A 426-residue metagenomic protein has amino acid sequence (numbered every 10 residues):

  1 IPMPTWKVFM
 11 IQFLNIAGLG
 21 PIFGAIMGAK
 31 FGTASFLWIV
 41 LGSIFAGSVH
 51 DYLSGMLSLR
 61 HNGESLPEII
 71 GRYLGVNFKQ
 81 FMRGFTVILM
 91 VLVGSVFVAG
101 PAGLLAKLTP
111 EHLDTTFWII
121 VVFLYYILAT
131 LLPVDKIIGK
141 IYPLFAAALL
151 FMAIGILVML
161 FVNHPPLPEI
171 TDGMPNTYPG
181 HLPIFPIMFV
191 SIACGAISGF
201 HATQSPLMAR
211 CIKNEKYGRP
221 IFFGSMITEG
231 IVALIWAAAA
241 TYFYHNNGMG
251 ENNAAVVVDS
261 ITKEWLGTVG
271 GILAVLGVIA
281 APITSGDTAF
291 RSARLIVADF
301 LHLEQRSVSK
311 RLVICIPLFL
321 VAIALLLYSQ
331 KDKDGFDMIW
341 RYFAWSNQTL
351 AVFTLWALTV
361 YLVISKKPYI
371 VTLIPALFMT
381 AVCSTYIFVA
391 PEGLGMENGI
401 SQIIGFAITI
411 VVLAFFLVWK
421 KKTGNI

Functional and structural regions predicted by a protein language model:
I1-I22, I187, N214-Y217: Membrane-interface "cap" regions at the ends of multi-pass membrane proteins
I1-P4, M27, T33, V49-F78 (+4 more regions): Flexible loop linkers connecting adjacent transmembrane helices in multi-pass alpha-helical membrane transporters
I11-I16, A46-N62, L66-L131, A193-I197 (+2 more regions): Helix-loop-helix module between adjacent transmembrane segments
L19-I26, L89-A102, I192-I212, T268-L301: Membrane-helix boundary/coupling elements in multi-pass transport proteins
G28-S58, P67, G271, S401-I410: Extracellular loop-to-transmembrane helix junctions
G94-V121, Y125-T130, L149-N176, Y361-Y369 (+1 more regions): Hydrophobic alpha-helical segments and their helix-loop junctions in multi-pass secondary transporters
P143-A146, M152-A202: Helix-loop-helix junctions that connect adjacent transmembrane segments in multi-pass membrane transporters
L160-I170, K216, F223-S260, Q330-D334: Extracellular/periplasmic helix-exit of transmembrane alpha-helices
